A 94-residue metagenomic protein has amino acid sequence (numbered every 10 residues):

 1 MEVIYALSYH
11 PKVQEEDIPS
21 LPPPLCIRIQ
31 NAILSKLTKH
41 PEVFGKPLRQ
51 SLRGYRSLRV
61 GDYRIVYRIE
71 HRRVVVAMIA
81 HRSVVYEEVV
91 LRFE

Functional and structural regions predicted by a protein language model:
M1-N31: Arg/Lys-rich, positively charged N-terminal/basic patches that mediate binding to nucleic acids
I4, I27, R68-E94: Enriched for short, Lys/Arg-rich terminal
K12, R53, V84: Residue-level recognition of oxygen-bearing side chains
P22-C26, E42, I79: Alpha-helix boundary/capping and short turn/kink residues
L34-R59, E87: A short, surface-exposed loop/turn module that caps and links secondary-structure elements
V60-G61, E70: Structural motif
